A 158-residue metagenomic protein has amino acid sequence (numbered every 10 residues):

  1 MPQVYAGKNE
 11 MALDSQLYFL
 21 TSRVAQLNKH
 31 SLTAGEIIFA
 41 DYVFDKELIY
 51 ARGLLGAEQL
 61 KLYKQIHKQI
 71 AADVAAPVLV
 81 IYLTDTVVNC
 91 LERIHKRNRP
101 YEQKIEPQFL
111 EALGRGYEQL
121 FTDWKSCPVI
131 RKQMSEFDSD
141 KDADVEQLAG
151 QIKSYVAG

Functional and structural regions predicted by a protein language model:
M1-K64: ATP-dependent small-molecule kinase phosphotransfer cores that center on conserved nucleotide phosphate-binding segments
Q26-T33, Q69-A72, L120-F121: Short, flexible, glycine/charge-rich loop motifs used to bind or transfer phosphoryl groups or to couple energy/partner
E36, P77, S126-P128: A generic structural signal for alpha->beta connector loops
A40, L79-I81, I130-K132: Hydrophobic/aromatic beta-strand patches that form the interior of the parallel beta-sheet core in alpha/beta enzyme
F44-K46, T86-V88, E136-D138: Short, solvent-exposed loop/turn segments at secondary-structure junctions
L48-E118: A glycine- and Lys/Arg-enriched "phosphate-lid" helix/loop adjacent to the NTP-binding pocket of small-molecule kinases
E92-G158: NTP-dependent small-molecule kinase module
